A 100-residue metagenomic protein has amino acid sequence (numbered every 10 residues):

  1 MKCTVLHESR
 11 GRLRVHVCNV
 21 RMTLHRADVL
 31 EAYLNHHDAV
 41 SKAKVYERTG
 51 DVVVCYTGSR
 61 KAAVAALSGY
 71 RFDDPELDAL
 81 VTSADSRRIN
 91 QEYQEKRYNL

Functional and structural regions predicted by a protein language model:
K2-S9, G69, D74-L100: C-terminal low-complexity, charged extensions that often adopt amphipathic alpha-helices
K2-T23: Short glycine-/aliphatic-rich beta-strand segments at the starts of folded cytosolic domains
V15, L30-C55: Short acidic amphipathic segments
N19, N35-H37, N90, N99: Detector for Asparagine
T23-L24, A62-A63: A short local loop/turn or secondary-structure capping micro-motif enriched for an aromatic residue
D28-L34, V64-D73: Short amphipathic alpha-helices in soluble, non-transmembrane regions that often serve as interface/regulatory elements
Y56-K61: Helix N-cap motif at beta-to-alpha junctions
